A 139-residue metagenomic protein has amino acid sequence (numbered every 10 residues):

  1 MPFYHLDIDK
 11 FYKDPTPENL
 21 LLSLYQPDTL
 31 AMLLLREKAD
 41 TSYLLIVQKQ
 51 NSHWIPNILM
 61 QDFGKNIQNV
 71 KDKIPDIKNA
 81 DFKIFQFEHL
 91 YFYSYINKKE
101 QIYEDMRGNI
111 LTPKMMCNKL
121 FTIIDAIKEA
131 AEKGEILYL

Functional and structural regions predicted by a protein language model:
M1-K49, Y93-K99: Exposed beta-strand-loop-beta-strand "reactive/processing" segments of non-cytosolic proteins
S42-L90, Q101-L139: A short, surface-exposed interaction/processing loop segment used at functional sites
